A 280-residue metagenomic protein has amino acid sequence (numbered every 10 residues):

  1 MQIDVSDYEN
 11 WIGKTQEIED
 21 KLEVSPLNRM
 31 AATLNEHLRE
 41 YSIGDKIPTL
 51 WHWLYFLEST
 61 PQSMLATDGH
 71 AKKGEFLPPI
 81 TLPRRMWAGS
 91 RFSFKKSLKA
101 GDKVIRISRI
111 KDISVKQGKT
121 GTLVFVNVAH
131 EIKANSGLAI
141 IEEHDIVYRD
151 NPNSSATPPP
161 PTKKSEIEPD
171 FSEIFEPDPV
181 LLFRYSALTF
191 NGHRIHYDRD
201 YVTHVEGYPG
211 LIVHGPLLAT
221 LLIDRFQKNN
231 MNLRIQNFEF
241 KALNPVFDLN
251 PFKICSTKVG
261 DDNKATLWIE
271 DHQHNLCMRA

Functional and structural regions predicted by a protein language model:
M1-K103: Hydrophobic, proline/glycine-rich low-complexity stretches
Q2-K46, P160-L218, D224-K228: A contiguous, surface-exposed recognition patch within enzymatic or periplasmic domains that forms
Q2-T15, W87-P177, P245-A280: HotDog/MaoC-like acyl-thioester-processing domains
W11, W51-Y55, I80, R85-W87 (+9 more regions): Bulky hydrophobic/aromatic packing residues
T15, L22, P26, L57-T60 (+9 more regions): Solvent-exposed, flexible loop/coil residues
V202-D261, T266-L276: Catalytic-pocket segment enriched in acidic/His residues
